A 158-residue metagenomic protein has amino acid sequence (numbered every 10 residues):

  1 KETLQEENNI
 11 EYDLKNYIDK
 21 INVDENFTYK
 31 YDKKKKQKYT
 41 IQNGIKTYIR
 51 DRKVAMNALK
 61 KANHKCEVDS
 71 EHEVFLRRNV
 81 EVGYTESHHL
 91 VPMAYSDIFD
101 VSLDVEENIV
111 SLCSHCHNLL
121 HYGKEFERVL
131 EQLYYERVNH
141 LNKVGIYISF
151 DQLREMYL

Functional and structural regions predicted by a protein language model:
K1-K15: Mixed-charge, low-complexity interaction segments
I18-V82, A94-D104, R154: Short, charged surface segments at domain edges that flank catalytic/cofactor-binding sites
V82-S87, V91-L158: A detector for short metal-coordination/catalytic motifs
